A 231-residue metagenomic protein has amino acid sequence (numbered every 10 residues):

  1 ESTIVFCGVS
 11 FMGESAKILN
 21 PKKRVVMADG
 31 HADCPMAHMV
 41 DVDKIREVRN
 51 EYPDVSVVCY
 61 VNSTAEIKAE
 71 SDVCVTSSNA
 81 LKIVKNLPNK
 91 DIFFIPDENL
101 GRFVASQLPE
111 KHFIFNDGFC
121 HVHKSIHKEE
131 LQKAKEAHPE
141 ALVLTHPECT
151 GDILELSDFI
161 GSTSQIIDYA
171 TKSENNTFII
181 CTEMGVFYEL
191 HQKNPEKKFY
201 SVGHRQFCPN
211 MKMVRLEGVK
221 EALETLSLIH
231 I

Functional and structural regions predicted by a protein language model:
E1, K22-A32, V73-A80, K111-C120 (+3 more regions): Short hydrophobic/aromatic-enriched beta-strand-loop microsegments
S2-V5, P53-S56, N89-I92, E140-L142 (+1 more regions): Short active-site oxyanion
T3, C7-E14, G30-D43, K85 (+4 more regions): Active-site catalytic microenvironments in core metabolic enzymes, especially phosphate/sugar-handling
G13-E14, K22-I45, R49, S56-C59 (+2 more regions): Active-site beta->alpha loop and helix N-cap motifs at the rims of alpha/beta catalytic domains
H38-E47, E66, D72-L87, F94-L100 (+3 more regions): Active-site glycine-rich loop that binds ribose-phosphate moieties when present
D158-G218: A C-terminal functional module that forms or caps the active site or interfaces directly with catalytic machinery
I229-I231: Conserved small/polar residues in nucleotide/adenosyl-binding loops
